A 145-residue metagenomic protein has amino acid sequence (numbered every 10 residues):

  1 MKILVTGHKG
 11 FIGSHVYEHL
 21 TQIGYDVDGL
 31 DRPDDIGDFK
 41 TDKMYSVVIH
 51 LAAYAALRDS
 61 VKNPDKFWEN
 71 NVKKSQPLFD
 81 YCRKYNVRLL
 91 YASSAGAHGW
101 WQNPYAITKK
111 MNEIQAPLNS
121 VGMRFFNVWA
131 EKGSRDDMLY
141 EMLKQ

Functional and structural regions predicted by a protein language model:
I3-I23: N-terminal Rossmann NAD(P)H-binding glycine-rich loop of SDR-like oxidoreductase domains
T6, V48-A52, L89-A95, G122-F125: SDR active-site strand-loop-helix element
H15-H19, Y81, Q115: Rossmann-fold NAD(P)-dependent oxidoreductase module
D26-T41: Adenosine-cofactor binding site in Rossmann-like domains, unifying the SAM/SAH pocket of S-adenosylmethionine-dependent
K40-N70, Y81, G96-A97: NAD(P)H-binding glycine-rich loop region in Rossmannoid oxidoreductase-like domains and their noncatalytic homologs
D65, E69-Q76, K110: Conserved internal alpha-helix in NAD(P)-dependent oxidoreductase domains
Q76-A106, V121: Conserved Rossmann-fold NAD(P)-dependent oxidoreductase catalytic core, especially the SDR/UDP-sugar
Q102-A106, K110-Q145: NAD(P)-dependent short-chain dehydrogenase/reductase
